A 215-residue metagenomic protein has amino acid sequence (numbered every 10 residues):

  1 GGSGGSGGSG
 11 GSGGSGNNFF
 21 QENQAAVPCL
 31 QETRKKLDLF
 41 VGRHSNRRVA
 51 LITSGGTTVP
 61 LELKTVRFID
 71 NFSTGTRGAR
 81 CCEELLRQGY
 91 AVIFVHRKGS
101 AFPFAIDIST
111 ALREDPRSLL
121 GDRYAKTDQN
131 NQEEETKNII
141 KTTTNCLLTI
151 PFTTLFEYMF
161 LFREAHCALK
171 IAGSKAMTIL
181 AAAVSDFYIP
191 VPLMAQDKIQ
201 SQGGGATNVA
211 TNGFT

Functional and structural regions predicted by a protein language model:
G1-S3, G14-T215: A cross-family phosphate/adenosyl-ligand binding-site feature
G7-G13: Low-complexity, intrinsically disordered segments with a bias for serine/threonine
